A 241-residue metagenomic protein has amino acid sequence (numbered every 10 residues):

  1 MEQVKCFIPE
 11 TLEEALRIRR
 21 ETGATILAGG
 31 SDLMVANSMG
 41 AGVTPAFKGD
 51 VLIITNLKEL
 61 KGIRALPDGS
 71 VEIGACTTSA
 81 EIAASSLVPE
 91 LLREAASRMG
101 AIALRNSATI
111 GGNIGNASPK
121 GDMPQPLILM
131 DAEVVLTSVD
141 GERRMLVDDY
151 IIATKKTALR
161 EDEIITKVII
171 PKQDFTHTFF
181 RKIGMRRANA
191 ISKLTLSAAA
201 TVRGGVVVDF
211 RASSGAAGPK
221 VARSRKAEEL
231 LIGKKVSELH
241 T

Functional and structural regions predicted by a protein language model:
M1-T241: C-terminal structural segment of proteins
